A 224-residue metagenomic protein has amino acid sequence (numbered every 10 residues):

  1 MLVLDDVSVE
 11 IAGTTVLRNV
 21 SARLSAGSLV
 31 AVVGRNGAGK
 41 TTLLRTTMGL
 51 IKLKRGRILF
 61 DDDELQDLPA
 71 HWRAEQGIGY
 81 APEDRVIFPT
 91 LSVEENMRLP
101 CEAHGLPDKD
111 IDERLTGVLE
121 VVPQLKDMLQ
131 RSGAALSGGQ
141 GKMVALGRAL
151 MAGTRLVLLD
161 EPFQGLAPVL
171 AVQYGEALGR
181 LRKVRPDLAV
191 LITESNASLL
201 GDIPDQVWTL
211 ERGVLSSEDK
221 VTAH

Functional and structural regions predicted by a protein language model:
L2-L4, L17: Conserved structural motif at the start of ABC-family nucleotide-binding domains
A12, V93-D110, V121-P123: ABC-type ATPase nucleotide-binding domains, specifically the catalytic core motifs of the NBD
V33-R35: The feature captures the beta-strand-to-loop junction immediately N-terminal to the Walker
M48: Helix-to-loop junction immediately C-terminal to a conserved catalytic motif
G56-L65, Q76, D110-L115: Conserved ABC transporter NBD signature motif
S132-L136: Conserved ABC ATPase signature
A149-L150: ABC ATPase C-loop
V172-P186: Helical segment within the ABC ATPase nucleotide-binding domain
